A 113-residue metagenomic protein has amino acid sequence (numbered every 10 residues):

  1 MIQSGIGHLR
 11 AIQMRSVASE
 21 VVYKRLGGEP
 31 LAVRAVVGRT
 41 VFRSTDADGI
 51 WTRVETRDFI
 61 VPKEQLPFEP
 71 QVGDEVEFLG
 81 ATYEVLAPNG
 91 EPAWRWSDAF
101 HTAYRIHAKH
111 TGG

Functional and structural regions predicted by a protein language model:
M1-R25, E29: Active-site-proximal polar cores
R25-G113: Short, conserved turn/kink motifs that form compact alpha/beta structural patches or helix kinks used as
